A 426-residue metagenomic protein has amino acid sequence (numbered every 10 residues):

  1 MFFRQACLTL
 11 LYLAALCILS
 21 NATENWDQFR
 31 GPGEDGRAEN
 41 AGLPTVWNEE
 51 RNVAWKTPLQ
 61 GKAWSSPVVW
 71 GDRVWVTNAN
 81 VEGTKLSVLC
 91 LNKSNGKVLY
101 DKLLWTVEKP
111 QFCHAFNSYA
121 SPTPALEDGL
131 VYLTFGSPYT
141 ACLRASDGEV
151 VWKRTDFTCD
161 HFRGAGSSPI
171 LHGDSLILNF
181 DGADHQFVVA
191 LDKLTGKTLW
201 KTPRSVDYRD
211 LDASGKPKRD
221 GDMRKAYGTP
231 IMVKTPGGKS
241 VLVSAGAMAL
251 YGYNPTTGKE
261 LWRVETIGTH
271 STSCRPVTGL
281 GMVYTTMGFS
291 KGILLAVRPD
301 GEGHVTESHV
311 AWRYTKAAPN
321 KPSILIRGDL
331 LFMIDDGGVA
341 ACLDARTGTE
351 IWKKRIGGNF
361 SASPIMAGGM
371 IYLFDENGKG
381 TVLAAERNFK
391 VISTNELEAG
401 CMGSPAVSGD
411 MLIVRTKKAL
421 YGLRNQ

Functional and structural regions predicted by a protein language model:
M1-R4: N-terminal secretory signal peptides that target proteins for export/translocation
T9-I18: Bacterial N-terminal signal peptides
N21-Q426: Noncatalytic, solvent-exposed loop/strand surfaces of beta-propeller-type extracellular/periplasmic domains
